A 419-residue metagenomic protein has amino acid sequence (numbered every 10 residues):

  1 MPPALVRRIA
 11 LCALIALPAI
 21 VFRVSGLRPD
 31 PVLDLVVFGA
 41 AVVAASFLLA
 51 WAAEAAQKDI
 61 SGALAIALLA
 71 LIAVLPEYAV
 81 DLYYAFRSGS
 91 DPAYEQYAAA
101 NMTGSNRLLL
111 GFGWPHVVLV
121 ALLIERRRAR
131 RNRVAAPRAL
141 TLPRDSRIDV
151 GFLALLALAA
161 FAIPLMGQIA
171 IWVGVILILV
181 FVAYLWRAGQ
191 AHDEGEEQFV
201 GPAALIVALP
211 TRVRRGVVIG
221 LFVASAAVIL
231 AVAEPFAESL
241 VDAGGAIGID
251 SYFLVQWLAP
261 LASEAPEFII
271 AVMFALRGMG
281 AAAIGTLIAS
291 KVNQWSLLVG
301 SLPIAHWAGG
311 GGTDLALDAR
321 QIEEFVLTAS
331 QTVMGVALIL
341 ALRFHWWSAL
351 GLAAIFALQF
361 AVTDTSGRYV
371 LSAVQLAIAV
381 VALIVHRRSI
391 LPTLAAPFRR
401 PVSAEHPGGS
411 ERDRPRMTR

Functional and structural regions predicted by a protein language model:
M1-R419: Hydrophobic alpha-helical segments, chiefly the membrane-spanning helices and signal/signal-anchor peptides
